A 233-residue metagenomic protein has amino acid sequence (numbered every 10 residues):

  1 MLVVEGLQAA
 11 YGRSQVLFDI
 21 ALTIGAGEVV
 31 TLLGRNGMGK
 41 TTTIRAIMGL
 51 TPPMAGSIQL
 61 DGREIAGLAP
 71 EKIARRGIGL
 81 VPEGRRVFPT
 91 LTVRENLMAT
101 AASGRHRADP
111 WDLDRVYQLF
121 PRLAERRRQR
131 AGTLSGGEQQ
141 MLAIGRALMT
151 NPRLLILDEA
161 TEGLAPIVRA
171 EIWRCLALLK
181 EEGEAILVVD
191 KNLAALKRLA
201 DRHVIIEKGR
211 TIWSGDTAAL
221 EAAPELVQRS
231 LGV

Functional and structural regions predicted by a protein language model:
L33-R35: The feature captures the beta-strand-to-loop junction immediately N-terminal to the Walker
M48: Helix-to-loop junction immediately C-terminal to a conserved catalytic motif
P52, E64-G84, D109, L113 (+2 more regions): ABC ATPase NBD coupling module
R130-L134, E138: Conserved ABC ATPase signature
A147-L148: ABC ATPase C-loop
L155-E159: Catalytic Walker B motif of ABC-type/P-loop ATPase nucleotide-binding domains
